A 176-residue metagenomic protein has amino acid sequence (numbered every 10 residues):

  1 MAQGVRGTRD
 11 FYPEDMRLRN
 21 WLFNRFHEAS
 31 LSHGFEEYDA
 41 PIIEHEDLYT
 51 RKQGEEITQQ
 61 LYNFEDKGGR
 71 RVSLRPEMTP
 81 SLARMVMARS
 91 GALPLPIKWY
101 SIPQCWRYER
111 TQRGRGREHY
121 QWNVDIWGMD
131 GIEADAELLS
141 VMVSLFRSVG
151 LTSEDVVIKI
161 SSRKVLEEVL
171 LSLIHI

Functional and structural regions predicted by a protein language model:
M1-I174: TRNA-recognition modules of translation machinery and tRNA-sensing kinases, especially anticodon-binding
